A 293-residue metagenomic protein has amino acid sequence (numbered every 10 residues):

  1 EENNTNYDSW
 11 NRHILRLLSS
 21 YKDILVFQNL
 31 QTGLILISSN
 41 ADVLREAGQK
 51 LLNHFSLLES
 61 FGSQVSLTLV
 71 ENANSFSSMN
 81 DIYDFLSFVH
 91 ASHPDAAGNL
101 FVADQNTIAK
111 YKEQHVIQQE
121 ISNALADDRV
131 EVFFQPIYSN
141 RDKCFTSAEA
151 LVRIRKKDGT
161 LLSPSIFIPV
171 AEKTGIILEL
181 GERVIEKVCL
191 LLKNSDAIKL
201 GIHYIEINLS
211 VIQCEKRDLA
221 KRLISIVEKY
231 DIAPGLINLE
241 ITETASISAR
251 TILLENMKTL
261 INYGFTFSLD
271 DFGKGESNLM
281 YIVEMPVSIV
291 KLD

Functional and structural regions predicted by a protein language model:
E2-N4, L36-R45, F61-I82, N106-A109 (+3 more regions): Catalytic strand-loop-helix junctions within cyclic-nucleotide turnover domains
N11-D42, F265-L269: Conserved helix-loop-beta segment at the catalytic/binding core of cyclic-nucleotide signaling proteins
R12-L18, V43-S63, V184-N194: Alpha-helical scaffold within the catalytic cores of cyclic-nucleotide enzymes
Q28-I35, E59-S92, A96-D104, I202-S210: A short glycine-enriched loop-to-beta-strand structural element that forms part of the catalytic core of nucleotide
E71, C144-A148, I176-L253: Catalytic core of bacterial c-di-GMP phosphodiesterases, primarily the EAL and HD-GYP domains, capturing alpha-helical
F76-M79, F85-E131, A171-G175, V211-A220: C-di-GMP signaling machinery
N106, K110-V170, N208, L269: Active-site core of bacterial EAL-family cyclic-dinucleotide phosphodiesterase domains
I224-D293: The catalytic core of metal-dependent phosphodiesterases that act on cyclic dinucleotides
